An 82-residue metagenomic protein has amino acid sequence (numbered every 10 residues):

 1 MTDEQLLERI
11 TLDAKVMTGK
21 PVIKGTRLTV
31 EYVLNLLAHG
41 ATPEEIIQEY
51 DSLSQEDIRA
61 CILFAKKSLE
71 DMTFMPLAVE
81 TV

Functional and structural regions predicted by a protein language model:
M1-R27: N-terminal first-folded block
T29-V82: Long, charge-rich, low-complexity alpha-helical segments
